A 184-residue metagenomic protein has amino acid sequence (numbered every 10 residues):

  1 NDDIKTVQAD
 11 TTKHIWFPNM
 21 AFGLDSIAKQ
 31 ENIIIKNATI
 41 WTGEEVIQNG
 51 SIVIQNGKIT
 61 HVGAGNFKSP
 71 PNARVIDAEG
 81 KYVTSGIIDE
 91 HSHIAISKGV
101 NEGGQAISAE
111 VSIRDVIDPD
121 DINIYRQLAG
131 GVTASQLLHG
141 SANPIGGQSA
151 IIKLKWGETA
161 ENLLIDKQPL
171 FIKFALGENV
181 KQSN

Functional and structural regions predicted by a protein language model:
N1, L128-N184: Polyanionic/metal-chelating signatures
N1-N37, K68, V75, S92: Extracellular/periplasmic ectodomains of large secreted or surface enzymes and adhesion receptors
A21-Q30, I40-S51, A64: Acidic, glycine-enriched loop/beta-strand segments at the rims of small-molecule binding/catalytic pockets
E31-I33, S69-R114, A129: Replace "His-x-His-based motif
N37-A38, G57: Solvent-exposed loop/turn tips at the surfaces of repeat/solenoid architectures
E44-T84: Histidine-rich, glycine-flanked metal-binding segment
S97-V116, G147, K153-K155, L164-Q168: Enzymes and membrane/adaptor proteins characterized by extended Gly/Ser/Thr/Asp/Glu-rich, aromatic-dotted
E102-I145: Alpha-helical scaffold segments that flank or form the walls of functional sites
